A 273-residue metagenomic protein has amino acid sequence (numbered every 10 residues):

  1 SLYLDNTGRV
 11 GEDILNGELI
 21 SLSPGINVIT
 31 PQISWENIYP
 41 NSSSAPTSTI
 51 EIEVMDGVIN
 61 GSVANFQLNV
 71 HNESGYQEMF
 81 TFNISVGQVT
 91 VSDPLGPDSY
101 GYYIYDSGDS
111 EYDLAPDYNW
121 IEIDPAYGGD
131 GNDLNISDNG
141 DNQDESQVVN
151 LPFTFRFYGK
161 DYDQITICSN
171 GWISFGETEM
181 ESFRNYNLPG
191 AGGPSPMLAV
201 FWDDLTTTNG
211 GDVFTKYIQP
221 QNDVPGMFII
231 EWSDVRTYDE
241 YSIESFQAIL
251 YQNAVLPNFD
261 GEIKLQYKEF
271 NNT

Functional and structural regions predicted by a protein language model:
S1, S44-S48, G61-F66, V149: Short, solvent-exposed loop/turn segments enriched in Ser/Thr/Gly
Y3-D5, E18-I20, T49-E53, Q67-H71 (+3 more regions): Residue-level recognition of well-ordered beta-strand positions that form the cores of beta-sheet-rich folds across
D5-N27, P31-I33, V70: Short acidic, flexible loop segments centered on an aromatic residue
R9, V58-N60, T237-Y241: Short glycine/serine/proline-enriched coil/turn segments at secondary-structure junctions
N27-V58: Intrinsically disordered, low-complexity Pro/Gly/Ser/Thr-rich segments with frequent PxxP/GP/PP motifs and embedded
S43-S44, Y76-Q77, R156, D161-Y162: Short, solvent-exposed loop/turn motifs
I50-V89: Terminal connector regions
I84-T273: Von Willebrand factor type D
